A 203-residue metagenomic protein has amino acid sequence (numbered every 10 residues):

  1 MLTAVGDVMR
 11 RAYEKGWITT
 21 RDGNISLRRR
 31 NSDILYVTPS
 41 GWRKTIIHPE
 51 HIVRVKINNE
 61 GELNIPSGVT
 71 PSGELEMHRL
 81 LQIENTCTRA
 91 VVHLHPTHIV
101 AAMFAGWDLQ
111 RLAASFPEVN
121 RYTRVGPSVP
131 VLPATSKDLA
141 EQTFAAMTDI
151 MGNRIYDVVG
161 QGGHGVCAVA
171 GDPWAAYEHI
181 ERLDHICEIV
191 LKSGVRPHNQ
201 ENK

Functional and structural regions predicted by a protein language model:
M1-K203: Glycine-rich flexible loops
